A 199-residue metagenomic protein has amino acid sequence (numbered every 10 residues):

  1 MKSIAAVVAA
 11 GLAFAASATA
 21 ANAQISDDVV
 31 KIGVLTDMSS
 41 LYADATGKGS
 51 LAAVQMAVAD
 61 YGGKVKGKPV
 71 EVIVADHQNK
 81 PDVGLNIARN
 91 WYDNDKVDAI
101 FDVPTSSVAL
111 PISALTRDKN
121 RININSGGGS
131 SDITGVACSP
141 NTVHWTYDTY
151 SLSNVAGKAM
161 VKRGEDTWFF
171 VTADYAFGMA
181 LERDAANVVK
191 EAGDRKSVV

Functional and structural regions predicted by a protein language model:
M1-A21: Gram-negative bacterial Sec-dependent N-terminal signal peptides
A20-V34, G63-V70, V161-D166: Immediate post-signal peptide segment of exported/extracytoplasmic ligand-binding proteins
V29, A45-S50, D60, K64-V136 (+1 more regions): Beta-alpha junction/loop-to-helix N-cap segments that form part of ligand/metal-binding clefts
V29-G47, P104, D166-V171: Short beta-strand segments enriched in small/hydrophobic residues
L41-A52, A176-A180: Glycine- and acidic-residue-enriched helix-capping/strand-helix junction motifs
K48-M56, P140, S151: A general alpha-helical scaffold signature found inside nucleotide-binding enzyme cores
A53-G62, E182-N187: Short, well-ordered amphipathic alpha-helices
K96-K196: Extracytoplasmic ligand/sensor domains, especially the bilobed periplasmic-binding protein
